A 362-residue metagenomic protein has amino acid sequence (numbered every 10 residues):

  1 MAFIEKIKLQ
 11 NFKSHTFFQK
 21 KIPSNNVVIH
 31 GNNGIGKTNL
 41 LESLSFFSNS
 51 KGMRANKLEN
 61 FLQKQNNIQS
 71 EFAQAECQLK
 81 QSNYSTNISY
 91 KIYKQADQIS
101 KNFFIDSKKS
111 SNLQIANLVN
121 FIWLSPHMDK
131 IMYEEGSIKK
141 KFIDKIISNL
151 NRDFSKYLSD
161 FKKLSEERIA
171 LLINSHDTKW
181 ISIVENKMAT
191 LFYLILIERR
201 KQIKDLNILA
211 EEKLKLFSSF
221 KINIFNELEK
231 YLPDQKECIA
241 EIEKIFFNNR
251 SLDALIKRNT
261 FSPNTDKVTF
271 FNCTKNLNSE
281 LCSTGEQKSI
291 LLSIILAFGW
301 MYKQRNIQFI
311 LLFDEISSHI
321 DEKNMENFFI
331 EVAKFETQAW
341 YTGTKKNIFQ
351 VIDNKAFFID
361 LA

Functional and structural regions predicted by a protein language model:
M1-N32, K64, K179-I310, K323 (+2 more regions): Conserved NTPase motor "head" modules and their coupling/switch loops across ABC/AAA+ ATPases, GTPases, and GHKL ATPases
K37: Conserved lysine of the Walker
F46-L58, A297-N306: Post-Walker A helix-loop "phosphate-sensing" segment adjacent to the P-loop in P-loop NTPases
N49-Y133, I138, L150, F154 (+3 more regions): Nucleotide-state sensing region of NTPase/ATPase domains
L124, D129-F220, E227: An accessory alpha-helical subdomain
D314-I316: Walker B catalytic acidic pair
V351-A362: A short helix-turn-beta junction within AAA+ P-loop NTPase domains corresponding to the substrate/partner-engaging
